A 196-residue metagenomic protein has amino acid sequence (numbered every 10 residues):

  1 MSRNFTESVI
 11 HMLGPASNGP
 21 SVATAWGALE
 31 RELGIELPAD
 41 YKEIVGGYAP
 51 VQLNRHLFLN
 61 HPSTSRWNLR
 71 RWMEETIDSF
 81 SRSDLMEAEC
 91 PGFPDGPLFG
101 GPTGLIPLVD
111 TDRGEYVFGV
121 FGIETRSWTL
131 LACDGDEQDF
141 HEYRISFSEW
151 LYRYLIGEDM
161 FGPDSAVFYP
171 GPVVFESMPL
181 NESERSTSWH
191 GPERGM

Functional and structural regions predicted by a protein language model:
M1-E115, E182-M196: A surface-exposed partner-binding patch
W26-A28, D134-Q138, F175: Short, charged low-complexity linear motifs
N60-S63, H141-E142, Y154-L155, A166 (+1 more regions): Short, intrinsically disordered/low-complexity patches at protein termini and at juxtamembrane boundaries
Y116-G122: Short, surface-exposed beta-strand/loop micro-motifs that present aromatic residues
G122-I123, D134: A short beta-strand motif that forms part of the nucleic acid-binding face of small beta-barrel RNA-binding folds
T125-S127: A short alpha->loop->secondary-structure connector
A132-F161: Compact, glycine/acidic-enriched structural inserts
D159, P163-D164, F168-G195: Acidic, carboxylate-rich catalytic segments that either coordinate divalent cations
